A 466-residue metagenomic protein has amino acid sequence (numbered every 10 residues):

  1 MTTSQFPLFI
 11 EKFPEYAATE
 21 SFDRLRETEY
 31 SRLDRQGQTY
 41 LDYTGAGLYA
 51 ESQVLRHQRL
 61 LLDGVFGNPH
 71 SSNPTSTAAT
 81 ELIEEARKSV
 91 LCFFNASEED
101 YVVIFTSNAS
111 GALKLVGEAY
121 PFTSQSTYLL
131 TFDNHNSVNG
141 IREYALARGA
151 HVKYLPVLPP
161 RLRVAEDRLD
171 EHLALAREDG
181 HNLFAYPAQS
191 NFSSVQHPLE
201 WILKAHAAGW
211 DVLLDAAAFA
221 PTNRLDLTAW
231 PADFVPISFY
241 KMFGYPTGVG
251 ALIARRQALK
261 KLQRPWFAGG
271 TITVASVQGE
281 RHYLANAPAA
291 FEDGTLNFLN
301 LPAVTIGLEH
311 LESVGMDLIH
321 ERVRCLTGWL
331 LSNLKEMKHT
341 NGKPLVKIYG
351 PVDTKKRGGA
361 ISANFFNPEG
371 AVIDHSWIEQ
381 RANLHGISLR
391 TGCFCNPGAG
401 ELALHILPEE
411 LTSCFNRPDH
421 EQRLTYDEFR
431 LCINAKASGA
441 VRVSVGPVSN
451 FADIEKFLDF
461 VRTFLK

Functional and structural regions predicted by a protein language model:
M1-K466: Pyridoxal 5′-phosphate
